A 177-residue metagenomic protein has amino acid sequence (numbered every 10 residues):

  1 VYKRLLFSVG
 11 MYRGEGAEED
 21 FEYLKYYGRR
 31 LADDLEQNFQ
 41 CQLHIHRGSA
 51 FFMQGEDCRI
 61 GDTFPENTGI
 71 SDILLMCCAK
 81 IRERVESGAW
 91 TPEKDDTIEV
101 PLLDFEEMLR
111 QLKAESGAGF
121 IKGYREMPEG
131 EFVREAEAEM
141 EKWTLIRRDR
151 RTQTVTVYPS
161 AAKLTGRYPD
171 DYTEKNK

Functional and structural regions predicted by a protein language model:
V1-E107, L112-E139, W143-T144, A161-K163 (+1 more regions): Non-catalytic recognition/regulatory regions in large multidomain proteins
G119-F120, R151-Q153: A glycine-biased, small/acidic residue-tolerant capping/turn segment at secondary-structure junctions
R147-R148: Short beta-strand "wing" residues that participate in macromolecule-binding interfaces
T152-N176: Short, cationic-aromatic polyanion-contact patches
